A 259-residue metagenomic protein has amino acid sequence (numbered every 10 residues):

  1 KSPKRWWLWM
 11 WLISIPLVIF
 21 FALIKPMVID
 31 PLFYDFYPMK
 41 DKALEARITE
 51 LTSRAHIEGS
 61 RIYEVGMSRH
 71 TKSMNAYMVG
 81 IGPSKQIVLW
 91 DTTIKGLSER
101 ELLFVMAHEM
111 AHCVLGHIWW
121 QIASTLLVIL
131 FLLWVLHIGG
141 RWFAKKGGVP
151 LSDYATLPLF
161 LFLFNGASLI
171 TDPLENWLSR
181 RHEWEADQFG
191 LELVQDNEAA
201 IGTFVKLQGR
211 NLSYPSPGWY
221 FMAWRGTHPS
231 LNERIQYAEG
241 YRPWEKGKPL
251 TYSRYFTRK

Functional and structural regions predicted by a protein language model:
K1-L151, N165-G166, I170-K259: Polar-ligand-bearing catalytic/cofactor-coordination segments of membrane-embedded or membrane-tethered inner-membrane
L151-F160: N-terminal signal-anchor/signal peptide hydrophobic helix marking the start of the first transmembrane segment
